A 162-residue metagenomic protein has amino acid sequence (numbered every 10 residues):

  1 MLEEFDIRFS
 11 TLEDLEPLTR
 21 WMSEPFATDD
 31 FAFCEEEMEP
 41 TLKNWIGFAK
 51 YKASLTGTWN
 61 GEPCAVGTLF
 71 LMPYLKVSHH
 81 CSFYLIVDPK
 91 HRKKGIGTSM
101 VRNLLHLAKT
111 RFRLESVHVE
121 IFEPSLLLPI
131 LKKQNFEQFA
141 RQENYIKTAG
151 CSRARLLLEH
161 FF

Functional and structural regions predicted by a protein language model:
E4-R20: A short beta-loop-alpha structural element at the N-terminal edge of CoA-dependent acyl/N-acetyltransferase catalytic
F9, F31-Y84, D88-K90, F161: Acetyl-CoA-dependent GNAT
R20-F33: Helix-loop element at the rim of GNAT/NAT acetyltransferase active sites that forms part of the acceptor-substrate
K52, R153-L157: Short hydrophobic/aromatic beta-strand or adjacent loop that forms the aromatic wall/cage of a ligand/substrate-binding
V87, K93-L107, K133: Conserved acetyl-CoA-binding loop-helix of GNAT-fold acetyltransferases
T98, F112, E123-R141: Conserved active-site alpha-helix within GNAT-family acetyltransferase domains
V101, K109-I121: Conserved GNAT acetyl-CoA-binding A-motif
H118-I121, N135-A154: Conserved catalytic-core motifs of GNAT/GCN5-like acyltransferases
